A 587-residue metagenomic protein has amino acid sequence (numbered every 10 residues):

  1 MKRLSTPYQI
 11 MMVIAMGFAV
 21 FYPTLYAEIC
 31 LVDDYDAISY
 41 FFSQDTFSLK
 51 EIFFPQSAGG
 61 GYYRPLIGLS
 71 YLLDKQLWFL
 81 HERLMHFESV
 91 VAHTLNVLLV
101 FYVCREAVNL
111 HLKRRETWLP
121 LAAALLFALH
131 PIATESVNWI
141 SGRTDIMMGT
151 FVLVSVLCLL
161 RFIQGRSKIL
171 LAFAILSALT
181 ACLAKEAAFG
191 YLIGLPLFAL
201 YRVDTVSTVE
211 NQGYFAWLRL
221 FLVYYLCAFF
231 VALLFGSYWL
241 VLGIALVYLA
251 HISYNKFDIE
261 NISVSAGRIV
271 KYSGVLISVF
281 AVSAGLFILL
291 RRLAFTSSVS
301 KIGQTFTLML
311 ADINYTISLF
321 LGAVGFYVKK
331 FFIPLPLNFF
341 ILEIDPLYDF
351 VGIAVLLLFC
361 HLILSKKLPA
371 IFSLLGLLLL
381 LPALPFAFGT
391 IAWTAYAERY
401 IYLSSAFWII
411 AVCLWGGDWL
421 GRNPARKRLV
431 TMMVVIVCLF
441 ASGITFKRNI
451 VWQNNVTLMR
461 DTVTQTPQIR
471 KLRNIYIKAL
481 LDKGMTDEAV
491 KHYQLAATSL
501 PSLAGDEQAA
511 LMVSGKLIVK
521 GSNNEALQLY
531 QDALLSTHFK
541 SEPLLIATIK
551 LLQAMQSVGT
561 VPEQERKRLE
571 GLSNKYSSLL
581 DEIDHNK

Functional and structural regions predicted by a protein language model:
M1-E488, Q494-M512: Polytopic membrane enzymes that build or remodel cell-surface glycoconjugates and lipids
L249, T457-K587: C-terminal luminal/periplasmic domains and tails of membrane-associated envelope-modifying transferases
